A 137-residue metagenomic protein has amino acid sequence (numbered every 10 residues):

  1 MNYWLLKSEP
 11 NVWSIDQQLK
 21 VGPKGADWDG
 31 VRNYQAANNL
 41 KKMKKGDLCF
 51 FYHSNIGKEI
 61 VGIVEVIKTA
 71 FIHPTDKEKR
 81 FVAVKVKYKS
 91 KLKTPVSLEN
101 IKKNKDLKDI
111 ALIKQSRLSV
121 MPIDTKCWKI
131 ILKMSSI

Functional and structural regions predicted by a protein language model:
M1-M43, S135-I137: Compositionally biased, charged N-terminal/linker segments
N11-W13, K93, I130: Short, acidic Gly/Pro/Ser/Thr-rich loop/turn segments
S14-D16, K58-I60, P74: Short acidic/glycine-rich loop or secondary-structure boundary segments that cap or lie
Q17, P95-I101, L132-M134: Short, charged, solvent-exposed linker or helix-capping segments at domain edges/interfaces that act as flexible hinges
G46-D47: Loop/turn positions that initiate beta-strands
Y52-K58: Short, charged beta-turn/beta-strand-edge "cap" motif at the junction between a beta-strand and an adjacent loop
V61-M121: Aromatic- and Lys/Arg-enriched surface recognition patch
V120-I137: Charged phosphate-binding loop/patch that engages nucleotide di/tri-phosphates or the phosphate backbone of nucleic
